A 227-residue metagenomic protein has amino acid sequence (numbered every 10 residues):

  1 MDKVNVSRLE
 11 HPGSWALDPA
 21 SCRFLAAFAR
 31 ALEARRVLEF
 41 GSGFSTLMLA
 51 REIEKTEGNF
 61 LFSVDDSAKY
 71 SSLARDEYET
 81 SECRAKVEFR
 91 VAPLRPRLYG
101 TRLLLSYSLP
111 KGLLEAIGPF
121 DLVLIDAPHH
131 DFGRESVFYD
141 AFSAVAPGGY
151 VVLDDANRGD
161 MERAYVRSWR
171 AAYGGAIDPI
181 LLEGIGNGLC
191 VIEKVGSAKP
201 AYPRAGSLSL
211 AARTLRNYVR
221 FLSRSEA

Functional and structural regions predicted by a protein language model:
D2-L32: Class I SAM-dependent methyltransferase Rossmann-like catalytic core, especially the SAM/SAH-binding loop
E33-G43: Conserved class I S-adenosyl-L-methionine
A34, P119-F120: Local beta-strand N-terminus motif with an aromatic residue
F44-T56: Conserved SAM-binding loop of SAM-dependent methyltransferases across substrates and taxa, primarily the Class I
G58-D65: Conserved SAM-binding motif I beta-strand of class I
S71-S72: Short alpha-helix immediately C-terminal to the canonical SAM-binding loop
R75-G118: S-adenosyl-L-methionine
L122, P128-A227: C-terminal substrate-binding/active-site "lid" region of AdoMet-derived donor-dependent transferases
